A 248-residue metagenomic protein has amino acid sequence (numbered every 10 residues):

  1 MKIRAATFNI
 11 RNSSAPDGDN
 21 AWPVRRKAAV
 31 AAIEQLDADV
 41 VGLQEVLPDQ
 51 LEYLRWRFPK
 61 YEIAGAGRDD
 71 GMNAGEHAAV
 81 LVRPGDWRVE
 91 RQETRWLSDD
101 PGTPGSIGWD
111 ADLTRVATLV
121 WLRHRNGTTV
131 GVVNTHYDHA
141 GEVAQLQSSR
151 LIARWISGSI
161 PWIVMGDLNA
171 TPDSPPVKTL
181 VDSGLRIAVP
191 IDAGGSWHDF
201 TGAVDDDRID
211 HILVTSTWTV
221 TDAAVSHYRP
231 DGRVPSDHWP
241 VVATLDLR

Functional and structural regions predicted by a protein language model:
M1-R57, R68-E76, R248: N-terminal, active-site-proximal structural segment of metallo-dependent hydrolase catalytic domains
K2-P16, E90-R95, L119-W121, T129-D138: Active-site-proximal beta-strand elements of phosphoester/diester hydrolases
A5, N9, A29, L81 (+6 more regions): Generic structural signal for small/hydrophobic residues in well-ordered secondary structure, especially within
R11, L47, H136-D138, L168-T171 (+1 more regions): Catalytic metal-binding/acid-base residues of hydrolase active sites
V40-T129, A224-S226: Structured beta-strand-rich core segments of catalytic domains in phosphoester-bond hydrolases
V41-Q44, G65-A66, I163-D167, I187-P190: Active-site neighborhood of phospho(di)ester-bond hydrolases with catalytic His/Asp-centered motifs
D86, V143, R154-W162, N169-R248: Metal-dependent phosphoester-hydrolase catalytic domains
T114-H124, T128-T135, V143-L168, S174-L180: His/acidic metal-ligating clusters that form di-metal
